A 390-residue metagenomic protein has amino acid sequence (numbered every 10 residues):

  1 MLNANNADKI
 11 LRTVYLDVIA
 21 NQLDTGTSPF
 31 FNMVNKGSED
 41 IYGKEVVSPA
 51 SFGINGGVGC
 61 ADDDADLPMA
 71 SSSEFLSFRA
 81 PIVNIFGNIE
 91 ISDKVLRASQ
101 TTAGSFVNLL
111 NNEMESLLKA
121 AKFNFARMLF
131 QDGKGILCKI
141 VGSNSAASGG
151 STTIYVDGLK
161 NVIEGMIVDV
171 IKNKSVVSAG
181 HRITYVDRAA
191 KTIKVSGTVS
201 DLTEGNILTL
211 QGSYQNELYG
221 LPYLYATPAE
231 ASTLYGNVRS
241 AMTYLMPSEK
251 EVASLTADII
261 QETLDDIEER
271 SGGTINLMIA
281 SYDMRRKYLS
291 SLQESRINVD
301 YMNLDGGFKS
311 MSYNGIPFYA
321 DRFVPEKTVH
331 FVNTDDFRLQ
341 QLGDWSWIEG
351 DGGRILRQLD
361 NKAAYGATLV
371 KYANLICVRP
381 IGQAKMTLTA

Functional and structural regions predicted by a protein language model:
M1-G59, S73-A390: Core alpha/beta structural scaffold of self-assembling particle/tube/pore-forming proteins
D62-D64: Glycine-rich loop at the start of a catalytic domain that most often binds anionic cofactors/ligands
